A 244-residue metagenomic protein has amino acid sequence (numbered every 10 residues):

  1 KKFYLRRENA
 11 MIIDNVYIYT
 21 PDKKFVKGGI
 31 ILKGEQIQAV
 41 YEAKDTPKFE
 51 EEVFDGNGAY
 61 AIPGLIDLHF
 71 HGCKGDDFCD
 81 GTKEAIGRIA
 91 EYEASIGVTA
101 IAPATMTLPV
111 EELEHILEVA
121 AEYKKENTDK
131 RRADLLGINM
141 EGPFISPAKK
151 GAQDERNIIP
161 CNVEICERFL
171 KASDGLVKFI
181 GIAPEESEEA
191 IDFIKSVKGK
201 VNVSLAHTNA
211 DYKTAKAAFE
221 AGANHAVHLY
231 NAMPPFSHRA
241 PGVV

Functional and structural regions predicted by a protein language model:
Y4-P47: N-terminal metal-binding scaffold of metallo-dependent hydrolase/deaminase domains
M11-I13, P47-G87, E91: Replace "His-x-His-based motif
H71, G87-I116, R132-S146, S173-E185 (+3 more regions): Divalent metal-dependent hydrolysis catalytic cores, especially in the metallo-beta-lactamase
G72-K83, A152-I159, N202-A206: Active-site mouth loops of central-metabolism enzymes
T82-A85, I116-V119, N162-V163, R239-V244: Charged helix-capping and loop-helix junction motifs
A90, E114-A121, C166-L170, I194 (+1 more regions): Generic structural signal for well-ordered alpha-helices, preferentially at hydrophobic/aromatic core positions
S146-K171: Conserved phosphate-binding/catalytic loop of the ribokinase/pfkB sugar-kinase fold
K171-V244: Active-site core of metal-dependent hydrolases
